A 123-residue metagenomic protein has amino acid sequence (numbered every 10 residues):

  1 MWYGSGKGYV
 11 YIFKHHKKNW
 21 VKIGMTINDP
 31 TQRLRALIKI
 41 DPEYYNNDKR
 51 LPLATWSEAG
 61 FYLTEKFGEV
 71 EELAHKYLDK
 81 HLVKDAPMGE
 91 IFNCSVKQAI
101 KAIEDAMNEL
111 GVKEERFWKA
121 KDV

Functional and structural regions predicted by a protein language model:
M1-V123: Non-catalytic accessory segments flanking enzymatic or RNA/DNA-binding domains
